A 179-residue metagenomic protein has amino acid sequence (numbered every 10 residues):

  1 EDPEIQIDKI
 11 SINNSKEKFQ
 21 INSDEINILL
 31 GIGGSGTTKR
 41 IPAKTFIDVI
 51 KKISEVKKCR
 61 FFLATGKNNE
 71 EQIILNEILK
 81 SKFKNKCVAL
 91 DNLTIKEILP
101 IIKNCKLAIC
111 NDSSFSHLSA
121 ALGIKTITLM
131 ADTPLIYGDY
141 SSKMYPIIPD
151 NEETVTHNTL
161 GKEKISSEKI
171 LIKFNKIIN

Functional and structural regions predicted by a protein language model:
E1-K39, A43: Mid-sequence helix-capping/hinge segment at a functional interface
I7-K9, T94-I98, N151-T156: A short acidic, often aromatic-flanked loop/helix-cap motif at beta-alpha or helix-coil junctions that lines enzyme
I10, G36, N69-E70, K96-E97 (+1 more regions): Short alpha-helical
K18-Q20, I101, K173: CheY-like receiver
T38-K39, E71-Q72, L118, I136-Y137: Glycine/Thr-rich phosphate-binding loops of Rossmann-like dinucleotide-binding domains
T45-A131: Donor-binding and catalytic core of enzymes assembling or modifying cell-surface/extracellular glycoconjugates
H117-I178: Nucleotide-sugar donor-binding patch of glycosyltransferase catalytic domains
